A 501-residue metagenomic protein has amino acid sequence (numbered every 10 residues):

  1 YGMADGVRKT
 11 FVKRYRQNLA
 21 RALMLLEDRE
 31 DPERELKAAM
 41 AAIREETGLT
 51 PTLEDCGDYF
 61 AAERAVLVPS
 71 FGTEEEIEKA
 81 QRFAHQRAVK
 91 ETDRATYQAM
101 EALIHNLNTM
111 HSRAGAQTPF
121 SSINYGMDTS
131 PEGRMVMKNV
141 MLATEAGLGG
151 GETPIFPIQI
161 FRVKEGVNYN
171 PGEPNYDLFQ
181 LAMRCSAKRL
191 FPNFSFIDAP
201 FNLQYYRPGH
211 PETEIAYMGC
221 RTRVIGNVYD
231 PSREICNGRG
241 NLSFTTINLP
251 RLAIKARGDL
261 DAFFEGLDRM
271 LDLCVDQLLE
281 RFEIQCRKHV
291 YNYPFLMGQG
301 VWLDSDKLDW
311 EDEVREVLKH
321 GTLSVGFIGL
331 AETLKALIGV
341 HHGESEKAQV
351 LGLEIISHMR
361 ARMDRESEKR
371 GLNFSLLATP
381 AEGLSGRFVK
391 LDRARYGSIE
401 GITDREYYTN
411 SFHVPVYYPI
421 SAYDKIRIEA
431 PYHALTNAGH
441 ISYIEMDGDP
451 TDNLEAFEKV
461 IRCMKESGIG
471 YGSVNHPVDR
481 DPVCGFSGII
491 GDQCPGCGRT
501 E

Functional and structural regions predicted by a protein language model:
Y1-K319, V340-H341, S345-E501: Conserved catalytic cores of very large enzyme subunits
L323-A336, S357: Contiguous, well-ordered alpha-helical segments that form the cores/surfaces of helical PPI scaffolds
